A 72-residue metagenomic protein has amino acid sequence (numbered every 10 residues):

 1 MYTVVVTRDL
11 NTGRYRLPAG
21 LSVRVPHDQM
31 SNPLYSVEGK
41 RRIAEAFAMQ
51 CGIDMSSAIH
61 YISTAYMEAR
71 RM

Functional and structural regions predicted by a protein language model:
M1-P33: N-terminal acidic leader/helix
R24-D54: Acidic, low-complexity, intrinsically disordered interaction modules
A44-M72: Short, mixed-charge low-complexity intrinsically disordered segments
